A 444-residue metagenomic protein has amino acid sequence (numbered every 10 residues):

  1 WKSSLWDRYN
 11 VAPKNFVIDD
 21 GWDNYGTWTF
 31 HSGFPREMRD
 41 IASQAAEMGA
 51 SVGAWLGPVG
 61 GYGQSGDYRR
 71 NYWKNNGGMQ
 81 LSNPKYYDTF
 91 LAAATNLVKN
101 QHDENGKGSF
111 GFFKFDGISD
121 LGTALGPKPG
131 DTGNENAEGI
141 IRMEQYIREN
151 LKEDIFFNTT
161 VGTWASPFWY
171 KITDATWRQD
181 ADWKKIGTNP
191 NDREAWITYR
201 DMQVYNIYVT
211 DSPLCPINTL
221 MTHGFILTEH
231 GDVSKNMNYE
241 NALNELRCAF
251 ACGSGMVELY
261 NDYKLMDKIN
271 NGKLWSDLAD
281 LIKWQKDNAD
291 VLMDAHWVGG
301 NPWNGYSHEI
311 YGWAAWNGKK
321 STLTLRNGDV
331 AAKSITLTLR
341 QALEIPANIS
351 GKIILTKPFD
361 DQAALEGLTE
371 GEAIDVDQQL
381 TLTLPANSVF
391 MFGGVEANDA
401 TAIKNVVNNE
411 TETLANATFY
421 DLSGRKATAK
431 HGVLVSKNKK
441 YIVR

Functional and structural regions predicted by a protein language model:
W1-S4: Zn2+-dependent metallopeptidase catalytic core
A12-I226: Aromatic- and carboxylate-enriched substrate-binding clefts and catalytic-loop regions of carbohydrate-active enzymes
A45, L97, D116, A249 (+3 more regions): Hydrophobic, well-ordered secondary-structure elements that form the walls of internal hydrophobic environments
W55, T160, T356-P358, L422 (+1 more regions): Conserved beta-strand termini and adjacent loop/short-helix elements that scaffold enzyme active sites in alpha/beta
I140-E372, Q379-E396: Active-site-proximal substrate-binding groove within the catalytic cores of carbohydrate-active enzymes
Y306-S307, A373-D375, E412, A427: Short solvent-exposed loop/turn micro-motifs enriched in small/polar/acidic residues
D399-R444: C-terminal outer-membrane/trafficking sorting elements
